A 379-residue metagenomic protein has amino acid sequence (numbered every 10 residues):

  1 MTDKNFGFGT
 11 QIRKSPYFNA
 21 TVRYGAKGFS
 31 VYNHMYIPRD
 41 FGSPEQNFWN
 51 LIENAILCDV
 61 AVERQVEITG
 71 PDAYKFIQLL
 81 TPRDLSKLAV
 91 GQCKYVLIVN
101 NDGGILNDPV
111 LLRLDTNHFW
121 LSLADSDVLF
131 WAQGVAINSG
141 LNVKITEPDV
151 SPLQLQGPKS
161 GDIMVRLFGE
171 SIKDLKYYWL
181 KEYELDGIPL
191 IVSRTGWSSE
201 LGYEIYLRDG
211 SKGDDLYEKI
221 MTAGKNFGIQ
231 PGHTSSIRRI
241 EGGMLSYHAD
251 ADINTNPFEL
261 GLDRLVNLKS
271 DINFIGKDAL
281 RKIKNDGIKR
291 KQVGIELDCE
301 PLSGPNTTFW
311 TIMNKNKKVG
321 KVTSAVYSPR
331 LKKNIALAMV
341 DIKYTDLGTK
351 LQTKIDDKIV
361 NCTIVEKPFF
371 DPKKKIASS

Functional and structural regions predicted by a protein language model:
M1-H34, P38, L112-S379: Conserved, structured C-terminal
M1-V96, G104: Acidic, proline/glycine-enriched N-terminal capping motif
L57, K87-A89, I98-G104, P109-D115 (+2 more regions): Short, charge-rich binding segments
D59, D72, D84, N107-D108 (+3 more regions): Acidic side chains
Q65-T69, N100, V110, N117-A124: Short secondary-structure transition/capping motifs
T69, V99-N101, M313, K354: A generic structural motif
P71-I105, S160-I188: Internal amphipathic helical hairpin motif
